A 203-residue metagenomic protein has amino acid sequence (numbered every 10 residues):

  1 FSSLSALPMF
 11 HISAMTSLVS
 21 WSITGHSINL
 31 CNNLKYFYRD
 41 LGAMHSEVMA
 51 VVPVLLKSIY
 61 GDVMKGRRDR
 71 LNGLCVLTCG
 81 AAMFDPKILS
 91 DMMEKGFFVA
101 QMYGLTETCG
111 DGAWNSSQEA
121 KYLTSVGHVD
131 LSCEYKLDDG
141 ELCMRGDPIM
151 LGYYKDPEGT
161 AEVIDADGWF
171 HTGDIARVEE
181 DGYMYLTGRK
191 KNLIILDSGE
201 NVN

Functional and structural regions predicted by a protein language model:
F1-L4, M9-G73: Conserved AMP-binding/adenylation subdomain of ANL enzymes
S13, I59, K87, L151-Y153 (+1 more regions): Glycine/Thr-rich phosphate-binding loops of Rossmann-like dinucleotide-binding domains
L34-K35, P53-V54, A82, P86 (+2 more regions): Alpha-helix N-cap/helix-start capping motif
L41, E47-V51, I59-K121, E134: Gly/Ser/Thr-rich phosphate-binding loop
S58, E200-N203: Short, intrinsically disordered, charge-balanced linker/junction segments flanking boundaries in proteins
V129-L137, E141-D197, N201: Conserved ATP-binding/catalytic segment of the ANL
